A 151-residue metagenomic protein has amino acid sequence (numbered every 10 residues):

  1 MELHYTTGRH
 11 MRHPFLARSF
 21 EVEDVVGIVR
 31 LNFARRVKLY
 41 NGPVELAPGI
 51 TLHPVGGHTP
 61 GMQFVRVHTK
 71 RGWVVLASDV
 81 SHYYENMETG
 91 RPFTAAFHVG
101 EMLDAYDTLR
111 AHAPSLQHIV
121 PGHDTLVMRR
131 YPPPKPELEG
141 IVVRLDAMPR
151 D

Functional and structural regions predicted by a protein language model:
M1-P54, E101-Q117: Metallo-beta-lactamase
T51, G61-M62: Glycine-rich, charged/polar anion/phosphate-binding loops that engage phosphate groups from diverse ligands
G57-T59: Glycine/acidic-rich beta-strand-loop module
M62-D151: Cap/insert and terminal regions of metallo-dependent hydrolase folds
